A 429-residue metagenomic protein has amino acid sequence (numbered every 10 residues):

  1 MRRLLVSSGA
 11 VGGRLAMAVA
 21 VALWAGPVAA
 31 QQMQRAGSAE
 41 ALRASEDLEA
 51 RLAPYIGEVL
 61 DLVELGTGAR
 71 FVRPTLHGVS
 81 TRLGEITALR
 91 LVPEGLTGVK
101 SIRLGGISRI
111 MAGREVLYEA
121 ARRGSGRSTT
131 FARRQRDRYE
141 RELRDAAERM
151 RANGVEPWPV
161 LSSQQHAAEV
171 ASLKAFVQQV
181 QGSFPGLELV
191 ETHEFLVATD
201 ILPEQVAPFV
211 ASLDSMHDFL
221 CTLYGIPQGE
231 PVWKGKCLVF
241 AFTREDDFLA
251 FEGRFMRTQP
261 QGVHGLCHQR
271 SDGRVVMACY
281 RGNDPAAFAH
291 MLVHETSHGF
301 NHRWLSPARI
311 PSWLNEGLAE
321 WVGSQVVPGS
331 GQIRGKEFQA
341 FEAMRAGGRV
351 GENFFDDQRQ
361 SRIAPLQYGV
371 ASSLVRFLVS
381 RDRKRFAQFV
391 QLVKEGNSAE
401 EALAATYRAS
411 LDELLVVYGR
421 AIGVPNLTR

Functional and structural regions predicted by a protein language model:
M1-V11: N-terminal secretory signal peptides that target proteins for export/translocation
G13-W24: Bacterial N-terminal signal peptides
A30-P185: Compositionally biased alpha-helical segments
L52, M111-R114, T199, M216-Q228 (+7 more regions): Sec/Tat-exported extracytoplasmic proteins
F184-I310, S398-A409: Juxtacatalytic substrate-recognition/specificity segment
T258-V276, A287, S306-R429: Acidic/His/Gly-enriched intrinsically disordered linker/tail segments that often contain short helix/coil "MoRF-like"
